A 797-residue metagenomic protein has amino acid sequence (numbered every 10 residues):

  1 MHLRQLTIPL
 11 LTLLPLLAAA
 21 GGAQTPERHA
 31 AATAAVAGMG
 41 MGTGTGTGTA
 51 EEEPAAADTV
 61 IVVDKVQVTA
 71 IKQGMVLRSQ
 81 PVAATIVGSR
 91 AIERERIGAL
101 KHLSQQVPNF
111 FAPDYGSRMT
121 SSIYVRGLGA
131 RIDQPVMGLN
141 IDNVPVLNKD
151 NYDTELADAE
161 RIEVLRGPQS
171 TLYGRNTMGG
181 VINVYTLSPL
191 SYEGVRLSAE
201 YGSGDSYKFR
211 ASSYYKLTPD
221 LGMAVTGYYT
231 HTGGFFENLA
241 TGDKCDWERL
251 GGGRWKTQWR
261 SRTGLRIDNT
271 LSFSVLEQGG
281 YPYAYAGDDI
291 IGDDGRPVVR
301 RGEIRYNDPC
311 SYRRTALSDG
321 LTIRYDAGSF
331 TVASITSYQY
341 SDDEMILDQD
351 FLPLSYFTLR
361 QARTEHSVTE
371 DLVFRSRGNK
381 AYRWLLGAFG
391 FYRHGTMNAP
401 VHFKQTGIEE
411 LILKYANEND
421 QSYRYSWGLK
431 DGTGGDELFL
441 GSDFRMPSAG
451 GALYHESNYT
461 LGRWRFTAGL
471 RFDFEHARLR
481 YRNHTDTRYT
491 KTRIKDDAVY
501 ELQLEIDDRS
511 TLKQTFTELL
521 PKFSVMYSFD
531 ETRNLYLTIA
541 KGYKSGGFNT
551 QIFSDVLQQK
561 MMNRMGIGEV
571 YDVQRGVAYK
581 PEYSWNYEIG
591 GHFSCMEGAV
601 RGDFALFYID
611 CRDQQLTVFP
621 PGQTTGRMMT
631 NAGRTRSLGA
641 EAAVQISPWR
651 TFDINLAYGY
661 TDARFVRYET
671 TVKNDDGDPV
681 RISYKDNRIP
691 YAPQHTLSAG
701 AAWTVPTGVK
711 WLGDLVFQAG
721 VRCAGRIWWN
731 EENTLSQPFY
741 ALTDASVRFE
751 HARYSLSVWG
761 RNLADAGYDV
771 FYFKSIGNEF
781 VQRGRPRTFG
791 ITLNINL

Functional and structural regions predicted by a protein language model:
A84, K101-V144, E160: Extracytoplasmic beta-strand/coil segments of soluble accessory domains associated with Gram-negative outer-membrane
L100-L103, S122-G127, N140, V164 (+3 more regions): N-terminal periplasmic accessory domains that precede and gate Gram-negative outer-membrane beta-barrel machines
D142-P168: Short acidic/polar hinge/loop motifs at secondary-structure boundaries that mediate gating or recognition
G194-R196, Y201-T232, F236, A240-Y281 (+7 more regions): Transmembrane beta-barrel wall of Gram-negative outer-membrane proteins
Q258-R262, F374-R377, R383, F389-F391 (+2 more regions): Structural signature of Gram-negative outer-membrane beta-barrels, strongest in the C-terminal barrel of TonB-dependent
T322-L347, N534-Y536, Q551, Q558-N631 (+4 more regions): Membrane-embedded beta-barrel scaffold of Gram-negative outer-membrane proteins
R375, A381, L385, F391 (+5 more regions): Gram-negative outer-membrane beta-barrel transporters
R722-N730, R748-L797: C-terminal beta-signal and adjacent terminal beta-strands/loops of Gram-negative outer-membrane beta-barrel proteins
